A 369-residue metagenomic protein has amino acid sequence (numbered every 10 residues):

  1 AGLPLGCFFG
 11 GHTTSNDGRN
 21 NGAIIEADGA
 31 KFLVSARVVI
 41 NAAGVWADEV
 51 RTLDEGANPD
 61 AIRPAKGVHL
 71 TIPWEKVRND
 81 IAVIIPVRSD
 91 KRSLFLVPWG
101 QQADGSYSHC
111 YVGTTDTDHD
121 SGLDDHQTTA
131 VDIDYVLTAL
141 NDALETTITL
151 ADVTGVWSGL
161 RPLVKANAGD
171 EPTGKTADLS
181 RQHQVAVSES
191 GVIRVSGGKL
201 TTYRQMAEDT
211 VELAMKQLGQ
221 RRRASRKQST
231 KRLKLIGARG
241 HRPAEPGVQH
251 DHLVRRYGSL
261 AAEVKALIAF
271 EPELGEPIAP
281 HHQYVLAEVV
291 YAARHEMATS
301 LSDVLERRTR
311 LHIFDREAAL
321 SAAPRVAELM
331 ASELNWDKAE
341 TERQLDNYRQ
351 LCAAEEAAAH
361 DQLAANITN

Functional and structural regions predicted by a protein language model:
A1, G6-F8, S35, S93-F95 (+1 more regions): Short, surface-exposed charged micro-motifs
A1-N21: A conserved short coil-to-beta-strand element within the FAD-binding core of flavoproteins
G10, A43-A47, G56-N58, I72-R78 (+3 more regions): C-terminal accessory subdomains/tails of enzymes that are appended
G22-A27: Short beta-strand segments that buttress and anchor functional surface loops
G29-V38: Core beta-strand elements of the Rossmann-like FAD/NAD(P) dinucleotide-binding domain in flavoenzyme oxidoreductases
R51-D54, L96: Short amphipathic alpha-helical segments
A61-I62, L96: Replace "in large, NTP-powered and nucleic-acid-processing enzymes" with "in large, NTP-powered factors and other
R63-W74: Conserved A3 ("GATE") glycine/threonine-rich loop of ANL adenylate-forming enzymes
